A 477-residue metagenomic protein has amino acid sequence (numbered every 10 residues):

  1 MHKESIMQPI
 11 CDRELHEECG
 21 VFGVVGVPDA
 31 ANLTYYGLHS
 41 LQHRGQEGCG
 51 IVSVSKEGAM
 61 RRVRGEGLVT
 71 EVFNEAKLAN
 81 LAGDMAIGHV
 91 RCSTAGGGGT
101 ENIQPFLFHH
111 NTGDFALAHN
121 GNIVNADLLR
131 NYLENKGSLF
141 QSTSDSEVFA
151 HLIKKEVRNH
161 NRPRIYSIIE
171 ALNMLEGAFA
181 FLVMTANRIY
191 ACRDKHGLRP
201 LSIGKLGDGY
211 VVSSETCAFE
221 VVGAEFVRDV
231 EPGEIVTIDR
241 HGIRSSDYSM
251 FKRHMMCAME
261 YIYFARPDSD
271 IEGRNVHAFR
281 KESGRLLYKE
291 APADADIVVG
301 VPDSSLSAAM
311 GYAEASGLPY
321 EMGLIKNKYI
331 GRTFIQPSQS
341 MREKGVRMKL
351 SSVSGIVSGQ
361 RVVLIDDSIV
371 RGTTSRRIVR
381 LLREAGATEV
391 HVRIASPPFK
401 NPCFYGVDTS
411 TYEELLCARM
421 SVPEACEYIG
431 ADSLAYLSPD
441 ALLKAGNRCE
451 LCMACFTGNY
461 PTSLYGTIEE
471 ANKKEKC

Functional and structural regions predicted by a protein language model:
H2-P232, T237-A295, V301, E389 (+2 more regions): Conserved short alpha-helical segments that host acidic/polar catalytic motifs at enzyme active sites
D29-A31, T94-A95, N125, Y190 (+8 more regions): Flexible loop/turn segments at secondary-structure boundaries
F73, S142, E147-H151, Y320-G331 (+1 more regions): A conserved beta-strand->alpha-helix junction
S138, N159, P292-D296, E314-E321 (+2 more regions): Secondary-structure transition/capping motifs at alpha-helix termini and the adjoining loop/turn into the next element
L172, N187-R188, G223-D229, R380-C477: PRPP-dependent phosphoribosyltransferase catalytic core
V298, S305-Y312, S316, Y320 (+2 more regions): Extended, hydrophobic alpha-helical segments in both membrane/secreted and soluble proteins
G317-V362, T373, K400-V407: Short, glycine/charge-rich flexible loops or terminal/linker lids adjacent to PRPP-binding catalytic cores
S351-I365, I369, I394, Y465-C477: Mobile, glycine- and charge-enriched loop segments and immediately flanking short secondary-structure elements within
